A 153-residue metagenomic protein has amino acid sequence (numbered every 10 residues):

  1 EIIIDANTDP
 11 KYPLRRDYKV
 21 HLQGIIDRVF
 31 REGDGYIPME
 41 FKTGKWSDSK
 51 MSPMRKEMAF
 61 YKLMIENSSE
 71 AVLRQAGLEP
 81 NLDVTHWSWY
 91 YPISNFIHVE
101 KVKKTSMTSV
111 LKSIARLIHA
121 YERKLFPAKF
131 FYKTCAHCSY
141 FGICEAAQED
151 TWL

Functional and structural regions predicted by a protein language model:
E1-L153: RecB-family 4Fe-4S metal-dependent nuclease core
